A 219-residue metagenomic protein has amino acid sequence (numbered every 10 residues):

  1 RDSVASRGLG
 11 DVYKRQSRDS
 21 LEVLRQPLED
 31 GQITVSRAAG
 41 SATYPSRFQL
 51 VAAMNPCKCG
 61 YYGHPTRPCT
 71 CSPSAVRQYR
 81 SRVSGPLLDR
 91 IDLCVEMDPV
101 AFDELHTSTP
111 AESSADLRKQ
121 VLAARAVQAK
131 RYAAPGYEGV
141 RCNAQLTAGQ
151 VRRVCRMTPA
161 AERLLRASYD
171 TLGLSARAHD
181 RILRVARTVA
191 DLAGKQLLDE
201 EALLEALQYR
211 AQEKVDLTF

Functional and structural regions predicted by a protein language model:
R1-L9, Y13: Single conserved hydrophobic/aromatic residue that forms the stacking wall/gate of nucleotide- or nucleobase-binding
D19-F219: Basic, amphipathic alpha-helical bundle interface domains used for macromolecular binding and assembly
